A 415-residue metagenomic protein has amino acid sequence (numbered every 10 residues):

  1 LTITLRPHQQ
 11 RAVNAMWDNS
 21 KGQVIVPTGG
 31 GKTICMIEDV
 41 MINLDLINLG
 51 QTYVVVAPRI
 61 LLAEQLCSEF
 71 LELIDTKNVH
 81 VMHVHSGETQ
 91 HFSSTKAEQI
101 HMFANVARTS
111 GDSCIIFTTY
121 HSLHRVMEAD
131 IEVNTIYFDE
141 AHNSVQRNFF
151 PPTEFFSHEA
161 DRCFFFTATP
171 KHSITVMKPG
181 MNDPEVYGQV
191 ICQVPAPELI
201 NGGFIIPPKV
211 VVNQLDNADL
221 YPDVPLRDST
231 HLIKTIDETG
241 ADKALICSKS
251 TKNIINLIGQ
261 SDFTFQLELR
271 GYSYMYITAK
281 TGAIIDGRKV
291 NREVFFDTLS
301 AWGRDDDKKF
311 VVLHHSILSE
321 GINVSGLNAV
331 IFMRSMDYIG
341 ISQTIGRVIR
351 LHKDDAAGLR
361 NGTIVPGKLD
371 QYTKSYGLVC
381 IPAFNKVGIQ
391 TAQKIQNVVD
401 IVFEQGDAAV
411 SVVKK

Functional and structural regions predicted by a protein language model:
L1-I25: Conserved pre-motif I regulatory segment
N19-D39: Walker A/P-loop
T33-C35, L49-L73, K249-I258: Conserved Walker A/P-loop ATP-binding site and its immediately adjacent core in helicase/helicase-like ATPase domains
L61-K96: Conserved helix-turn-beta segment of the N-terminal RecA-like "Helicase ATP-binding" lobe in SF1/SF2 helicases
H101-P152, H314-S316: Conserved RecA-like ASCE ATPase "motif II neighborhood" in helicase/translocase motors
N143-I205: Post-DEXD/H (motif II) to motif III coupling segment of the RecA-like Helicase ATP-binding lobe
G188-S261: Conserved interdomain linker/interface between the two RecA-like ATPase lobes of SF2 helicase motors
G282-V410: Conserved RecA-like P-loop NTPase helicase motor core
